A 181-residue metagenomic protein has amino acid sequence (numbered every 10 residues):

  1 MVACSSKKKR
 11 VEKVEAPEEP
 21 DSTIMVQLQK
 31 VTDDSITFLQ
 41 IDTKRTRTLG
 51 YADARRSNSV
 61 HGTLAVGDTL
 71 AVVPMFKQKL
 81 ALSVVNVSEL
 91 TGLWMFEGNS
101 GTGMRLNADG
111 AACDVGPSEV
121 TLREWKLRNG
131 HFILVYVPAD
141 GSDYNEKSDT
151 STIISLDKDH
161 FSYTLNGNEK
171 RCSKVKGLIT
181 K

Functional and structural regions predicted by a protein language model:
V2-A3: C-terminal motif of bacterial Sec signal peptides marking the signal peptidase cleavage site
S6-M25, V31-L122, I133-K181: Lipid interaction determinants
